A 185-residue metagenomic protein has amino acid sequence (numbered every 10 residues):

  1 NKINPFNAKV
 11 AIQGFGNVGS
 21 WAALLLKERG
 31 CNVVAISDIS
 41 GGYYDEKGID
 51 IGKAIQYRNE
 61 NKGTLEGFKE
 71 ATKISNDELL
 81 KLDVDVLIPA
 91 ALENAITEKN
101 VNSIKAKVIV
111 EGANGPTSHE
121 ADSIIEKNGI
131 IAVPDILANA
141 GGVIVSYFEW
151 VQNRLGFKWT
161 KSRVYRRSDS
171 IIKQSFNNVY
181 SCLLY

Functional and structural regions predicted by a protein language model:
N1-K81: Glycine-rich phosphate/diphosphate-binding loop of Rossmann-like nucleotide-binding domains
K9, C31-A35, D85-V86, K107-I109 (+1 more regions): Structural motif
V18-A22, A95-I96, T117-H119, A140-G142: Short glycine/serine/threonine-rich phosphate/pyrophosphate-binding segments that cradle anionic phosphate groups
L25-R29, N102-A106, I124-K127: Short, solvent-exposed amphipathic alpha-helical segments in soluble enzyme and RNA/protein-processing domains
I39, L92, N139: A generic "binding-loop/recognition-motif" signal
N76-D83, E93-I109: Rossmann-fold NAD(P) dinucleotide-binding segment
I88-A90, G112: Short, well-ordered coil/turn residues at beta-beta hairpins and beta-strand->alpha-helix junctions within
K107-L184: Adenosine-phosphate binding glycine-rich loop
